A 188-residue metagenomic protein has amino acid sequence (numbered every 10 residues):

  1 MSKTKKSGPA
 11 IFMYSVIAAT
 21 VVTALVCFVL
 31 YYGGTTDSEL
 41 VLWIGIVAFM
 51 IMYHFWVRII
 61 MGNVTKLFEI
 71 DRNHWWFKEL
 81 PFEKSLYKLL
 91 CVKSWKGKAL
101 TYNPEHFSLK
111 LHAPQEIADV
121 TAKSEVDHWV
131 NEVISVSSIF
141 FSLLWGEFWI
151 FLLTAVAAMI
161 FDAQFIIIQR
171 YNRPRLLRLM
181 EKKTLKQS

Functional and structural regions predicted by a protein language model:
M1-I46, I167-M180: Cytosolic-side membrane-entry/anchor segment at the start of a transmembrane helix
S7-V16, I117-H128: Short, amphipathic, aromatic/basic-enriched membrane-interface segments that mark the entry/exit of transmembrane
I17-L25, A48, M52, W95 (+1 more regions): Hydrophobic alpha-helical transmembrane segments of multi-pass integral membrane proteins
T36-S85, M159-I166: Hydrophobic alpha-helical membrane-embedded segments
M61-I117, P174-R178, K182-S188: Membrane-proximal soluble regions of multi-pass membrane proteins
D127-L176: Hydrophobic transmembrane alpha-helices
